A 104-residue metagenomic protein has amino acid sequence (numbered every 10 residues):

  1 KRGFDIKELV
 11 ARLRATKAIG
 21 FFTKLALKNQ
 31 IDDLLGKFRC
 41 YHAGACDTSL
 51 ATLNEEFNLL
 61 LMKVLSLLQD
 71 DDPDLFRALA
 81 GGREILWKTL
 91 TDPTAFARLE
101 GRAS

Functional and structural regions predicted by a protein language model:
K1-L27: Immediate post-signal-peptide N-terminus of mature secreted/exported proteins
D5, S49, D71-D72: Alpha-helix initiation/capping motif
L13, F38-Y41, P93: Generic structural signal for hydrophobic core residues of well-folded globular domains
A18, G36, A95-R98: Gly-Asp-aromatic-enriched flexible segments
G20-L61: Mature extracytoplasmic domains of secretory-pathway proteins
L59-S104: C-terminal amphipathic alpha-helix
